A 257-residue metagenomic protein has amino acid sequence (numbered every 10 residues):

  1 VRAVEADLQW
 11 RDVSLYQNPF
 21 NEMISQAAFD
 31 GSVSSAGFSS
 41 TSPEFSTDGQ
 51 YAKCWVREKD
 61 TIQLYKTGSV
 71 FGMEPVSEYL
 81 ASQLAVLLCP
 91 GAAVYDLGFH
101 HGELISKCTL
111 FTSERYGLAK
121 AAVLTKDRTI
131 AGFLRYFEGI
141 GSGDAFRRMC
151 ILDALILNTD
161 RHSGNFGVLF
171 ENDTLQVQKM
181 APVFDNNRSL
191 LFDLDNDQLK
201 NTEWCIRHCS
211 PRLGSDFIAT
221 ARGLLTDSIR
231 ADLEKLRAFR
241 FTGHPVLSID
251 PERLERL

Functional and structural regions predicted by a protein language model:
V1-I151, L155-N158, L169-L257: Phosphate/dinucleotide-binding and metal-coordinating scaffold of catalytic cores in nucleotide-dependent enzymes
H162-G167: Canonical protein kinase catalytic loop motif
